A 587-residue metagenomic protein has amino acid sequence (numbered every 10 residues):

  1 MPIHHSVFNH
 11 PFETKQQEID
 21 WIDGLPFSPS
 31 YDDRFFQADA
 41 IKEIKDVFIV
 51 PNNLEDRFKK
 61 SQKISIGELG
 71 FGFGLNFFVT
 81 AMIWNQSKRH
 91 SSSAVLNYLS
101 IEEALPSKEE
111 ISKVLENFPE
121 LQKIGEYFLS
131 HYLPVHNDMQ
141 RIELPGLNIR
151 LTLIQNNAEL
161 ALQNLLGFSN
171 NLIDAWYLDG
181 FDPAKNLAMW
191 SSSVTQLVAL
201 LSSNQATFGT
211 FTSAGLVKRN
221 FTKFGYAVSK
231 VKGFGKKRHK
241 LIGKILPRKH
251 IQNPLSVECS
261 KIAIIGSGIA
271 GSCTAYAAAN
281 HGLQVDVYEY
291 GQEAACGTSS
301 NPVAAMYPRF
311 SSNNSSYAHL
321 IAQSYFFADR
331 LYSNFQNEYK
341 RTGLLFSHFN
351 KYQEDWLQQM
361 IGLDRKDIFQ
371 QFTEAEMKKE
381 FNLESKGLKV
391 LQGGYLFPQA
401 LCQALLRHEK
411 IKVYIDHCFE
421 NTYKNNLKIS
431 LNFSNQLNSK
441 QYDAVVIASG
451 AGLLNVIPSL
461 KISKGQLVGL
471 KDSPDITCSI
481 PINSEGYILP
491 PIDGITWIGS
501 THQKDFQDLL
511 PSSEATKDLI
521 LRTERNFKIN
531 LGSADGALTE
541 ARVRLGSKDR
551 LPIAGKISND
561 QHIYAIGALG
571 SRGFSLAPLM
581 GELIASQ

Functional and structural regions predicted by a protein language model:
R57-N171: The AdoMet/dcAdoMet-binding core of the Class I SAM-like
E103, N280-S300: Glycine-rich FAD pyrophosphate-binding loop
Q122-G125, S312-N313, N337-F346, Q371-L406 (+3 more regions): Helix-loop-beta segment of a Rossmann-like dinucleotide-binding subdomain
C259-V287: N-terminal Rossmann-like FAD-binding beta1-loop-alpha1 element of flavoenzymes
V303-E380: Dinucleotide-binding Rossmann-like beta1-alpha1 core, especially the glycine-rich loop that anchors the ADP
Y414-S430: A conserved short coil-to-beta-strand element within the FAD-binding core of flavoproteins
N438, Y442-L521, N526-A537: Flavin-dependent oxidoreductases
A534-Q587: C-terminal catalytic lobe of FAD-dependent flavoproteins
